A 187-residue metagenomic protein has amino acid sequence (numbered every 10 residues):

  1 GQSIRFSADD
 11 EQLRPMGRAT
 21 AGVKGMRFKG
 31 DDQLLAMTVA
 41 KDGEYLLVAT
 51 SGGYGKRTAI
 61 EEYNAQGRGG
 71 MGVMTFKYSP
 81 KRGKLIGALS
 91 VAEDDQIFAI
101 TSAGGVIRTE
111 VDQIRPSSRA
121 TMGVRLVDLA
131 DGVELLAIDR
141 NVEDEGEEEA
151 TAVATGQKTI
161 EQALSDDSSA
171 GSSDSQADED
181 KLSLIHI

Functional and structural regions predicted by a protein language model:
Q2-L184: Short, structured "edge-of-domain" segments at secondary-structure transitions
